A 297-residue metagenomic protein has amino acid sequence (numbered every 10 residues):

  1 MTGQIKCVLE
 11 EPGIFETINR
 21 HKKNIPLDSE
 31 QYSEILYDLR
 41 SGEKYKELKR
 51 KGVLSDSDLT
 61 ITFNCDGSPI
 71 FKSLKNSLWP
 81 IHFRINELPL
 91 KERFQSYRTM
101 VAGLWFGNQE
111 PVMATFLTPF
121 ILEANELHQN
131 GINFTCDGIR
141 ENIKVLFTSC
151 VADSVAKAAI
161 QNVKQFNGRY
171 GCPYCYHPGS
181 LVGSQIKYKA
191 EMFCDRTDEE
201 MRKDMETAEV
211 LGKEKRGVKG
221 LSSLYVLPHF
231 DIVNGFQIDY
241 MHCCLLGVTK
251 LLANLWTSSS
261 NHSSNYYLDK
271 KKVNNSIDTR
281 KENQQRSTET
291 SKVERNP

Functional and structural regions predicted by a protein language model:
M1-Y37, S41, Y45, E126-P297: Domain-level detector for long, ordered catalytic/regulatory cores in large eukaryotic signaling and trafficking
Q4, G13, T60, V112-L122 (+1 more regions): Acidic, Ser/Thr-rich intrinsically disordered and amphipathic helical segments
S41-S55, L59-G107, H177: Acidic, metal-ligating active-site segments
S55, L59, S96, G107-T118 (+4 more regions): Intrinsic disorder
F63-D66, F83, F120, C172 (+1 more regions): Structural signal for hydrophobic/aromatic residues that build the beta-strand cores of folded beta-sheet domains
L74-L78, Q95-Y97, A114-T118, I160-Q161 (+2 more regions): Short coil/turn segments at secondary-structure boundaries
I85-N133, G183-Q185, C194-D195: Compact, glycine/acidic-enriched structural inserts
